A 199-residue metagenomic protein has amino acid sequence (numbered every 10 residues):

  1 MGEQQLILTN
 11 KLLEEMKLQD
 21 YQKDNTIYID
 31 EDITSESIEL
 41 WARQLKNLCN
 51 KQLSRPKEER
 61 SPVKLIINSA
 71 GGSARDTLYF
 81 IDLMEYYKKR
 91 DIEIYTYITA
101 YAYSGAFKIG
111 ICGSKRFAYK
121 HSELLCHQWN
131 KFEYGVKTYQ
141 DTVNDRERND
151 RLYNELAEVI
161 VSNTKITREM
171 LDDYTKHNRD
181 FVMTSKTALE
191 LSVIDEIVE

Functional and structural regions predicted by a protein language model:
M1-F107, I111-E199: N-terminal organellar transit peptides
